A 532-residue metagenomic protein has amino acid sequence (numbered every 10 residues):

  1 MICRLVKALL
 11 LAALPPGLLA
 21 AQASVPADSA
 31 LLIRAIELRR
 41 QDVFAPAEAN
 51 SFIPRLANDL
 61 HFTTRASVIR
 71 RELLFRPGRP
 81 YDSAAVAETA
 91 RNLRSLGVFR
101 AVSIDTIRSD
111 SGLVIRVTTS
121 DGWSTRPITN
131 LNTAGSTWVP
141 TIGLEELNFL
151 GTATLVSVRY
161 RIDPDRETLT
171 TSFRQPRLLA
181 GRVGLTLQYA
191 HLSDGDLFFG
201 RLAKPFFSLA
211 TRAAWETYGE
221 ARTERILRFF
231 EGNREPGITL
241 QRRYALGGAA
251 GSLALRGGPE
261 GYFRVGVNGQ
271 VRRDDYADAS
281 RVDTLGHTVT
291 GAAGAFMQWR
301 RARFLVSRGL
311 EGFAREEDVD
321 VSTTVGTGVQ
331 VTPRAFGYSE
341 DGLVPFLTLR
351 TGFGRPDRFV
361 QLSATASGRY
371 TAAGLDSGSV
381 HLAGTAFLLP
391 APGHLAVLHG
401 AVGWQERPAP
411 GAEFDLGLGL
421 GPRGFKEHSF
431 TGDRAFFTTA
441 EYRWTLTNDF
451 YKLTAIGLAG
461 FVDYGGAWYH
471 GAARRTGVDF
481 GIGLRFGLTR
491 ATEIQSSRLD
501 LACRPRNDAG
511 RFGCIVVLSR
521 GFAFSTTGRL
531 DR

Functional and structural regions predicted by a protein language model:
Q22-E146, S157-R161, R166-Q175, Q188 (+2 more regions): Periplasmic polypeptide-binding modules associated with outer-membrane biogenesis and secretion
A30-L32, L113, W123-T125, W138 (+16 more regions): Outer-envelope beta-barrel architecture signal
R39-Q41, N130-A134, E145-L147, R159-D163 (+17 more regions): Outer-membrane beta-barrel pore domains and translocons
P54, L73, T323-R532: C-terminal transmembrane beta-barrel domains of outer membrane proteins
T119-T125, L147-A153, R177-G184, R225-N233 (+6 more regions): Flexible, solvent-exposed coil segments and beta strand-coil junctions, predominantly the extracellular/periplasmic
T133-A134, I162-D163, R177, H191-D194 (+8 more regions): Replace "Gram-negative outer membrane beta-barrel proteins" with "bacterial and organellar outer membrane beta-barrel
P140-F149, E167-A180, F198-A210, T217 (+8 more regions): Feature captures outer-membrane beta-barrel proteins of Gram-negative bacteria and organelles
R174-R281: Transmembrane beta-barrel wall of Gram-negative outer-membrane proteins
